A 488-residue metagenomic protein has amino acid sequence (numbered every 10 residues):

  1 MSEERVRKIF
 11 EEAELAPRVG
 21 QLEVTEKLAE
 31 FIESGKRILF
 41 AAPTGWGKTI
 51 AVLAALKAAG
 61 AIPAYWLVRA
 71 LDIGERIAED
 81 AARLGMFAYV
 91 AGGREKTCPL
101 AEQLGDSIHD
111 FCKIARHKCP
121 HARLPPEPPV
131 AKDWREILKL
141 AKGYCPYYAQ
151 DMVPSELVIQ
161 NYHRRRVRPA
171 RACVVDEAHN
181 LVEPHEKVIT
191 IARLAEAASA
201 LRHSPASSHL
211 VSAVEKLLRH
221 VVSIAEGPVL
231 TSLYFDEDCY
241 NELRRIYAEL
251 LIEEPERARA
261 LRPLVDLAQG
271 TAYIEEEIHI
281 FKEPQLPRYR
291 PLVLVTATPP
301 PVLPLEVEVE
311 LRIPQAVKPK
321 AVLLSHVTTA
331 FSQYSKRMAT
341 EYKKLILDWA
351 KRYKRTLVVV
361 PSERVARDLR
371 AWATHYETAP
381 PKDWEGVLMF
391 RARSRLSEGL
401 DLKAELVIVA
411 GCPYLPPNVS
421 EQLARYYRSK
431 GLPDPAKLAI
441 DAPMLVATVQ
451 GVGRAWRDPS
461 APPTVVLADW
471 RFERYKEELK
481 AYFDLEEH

Functional and structural regions predicted by a protein language model:
S2-A41: Conserved pre-motif I regulatory segment
E3-F10, I62-E156, R245-A248, I252 (+1 more regions): A substrate-engagement module of RecA-like helicase motors
S34-A54: Walker A/P-loop
D72-E75, E79, L140-L157, N161-N241 (+2 more regions): Signature of the SF2 helicase/ATPase Hel1-core->accessory helical subdomain module
K132-S155, R166-P169, D236-K320, W372-P380 (+1 more regions): A contiguous, basic/glycine-rich beta-loop/short-helix subdomain that forms a polymer-engagement track
L324-V358: Conserved interdomain hinge at the start of the Helicase C-terminal
V327-S335, P380-R471: Conserved RecA-like P-loop NTPase helicase motor core
L357-T378: Conserved helicase motor "Helicase C" RecA-like lobe of SF1/SF2 P-loop NTPases
